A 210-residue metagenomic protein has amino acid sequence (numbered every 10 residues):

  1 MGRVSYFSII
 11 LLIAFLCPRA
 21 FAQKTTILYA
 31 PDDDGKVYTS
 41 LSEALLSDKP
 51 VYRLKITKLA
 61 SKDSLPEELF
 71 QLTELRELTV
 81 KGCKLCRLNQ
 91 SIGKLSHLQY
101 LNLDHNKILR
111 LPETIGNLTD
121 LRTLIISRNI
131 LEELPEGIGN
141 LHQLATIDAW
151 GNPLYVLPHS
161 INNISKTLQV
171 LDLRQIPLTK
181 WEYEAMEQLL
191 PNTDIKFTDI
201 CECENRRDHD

Functional and structural regions predicted by a protein language model:
M1-L28: Bacterial Sec-dependent N-terminal signal peptides
L28-R87, Q99: LRR N-terminal entry segment and analogous cap-like coil->beta motifs
S42, L65-E67, L88-S91, L111-T114 (+3 more regions): The feature encodes a structural signal of leucine-rich repeats
S47-D48, F70-E74, G93-H97, G116-L121 (+3 more regions): Leucine-rich repeat
V51, K62, L75, L85 (+9 more regions): Conserved hydrophobic position(s) of the canonical leucine-rich repeat
Y52-T57, L78-V80, Q99-L103, L121-I126 (+3 more regions): Conserved hydrophobic beta-strand positions in leucine-rich repeat
T57-A60, G82-C83, N106, N129 (+3 more regions): Conserved "Asn-ladder"/turn position within leucine-rich repeats
Y155-D210: Leucine-rich solenoid repeat scaffolds
